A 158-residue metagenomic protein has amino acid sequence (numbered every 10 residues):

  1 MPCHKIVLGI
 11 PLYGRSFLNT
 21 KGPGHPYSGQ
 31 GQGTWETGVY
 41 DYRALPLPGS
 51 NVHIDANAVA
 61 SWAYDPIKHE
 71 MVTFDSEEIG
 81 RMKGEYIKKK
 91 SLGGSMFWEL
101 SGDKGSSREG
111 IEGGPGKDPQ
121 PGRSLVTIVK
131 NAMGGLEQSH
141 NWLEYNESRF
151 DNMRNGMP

Functional and structural regions predicted by a protein language model:
M1-P2: Repeat-solenoid scaffold signature
K5, I10-K89, S106, G110-P158: Glycan-binding loop/region signatures in secreted carbohydrate-active enzymes
G94-M96: Hydrophobic, mid-to-C-terminal alpha-helical segments
E99-S106: A short, acidic, flexible beta-alpha connecting loop/helix-capping segment that sits on the rim of active
